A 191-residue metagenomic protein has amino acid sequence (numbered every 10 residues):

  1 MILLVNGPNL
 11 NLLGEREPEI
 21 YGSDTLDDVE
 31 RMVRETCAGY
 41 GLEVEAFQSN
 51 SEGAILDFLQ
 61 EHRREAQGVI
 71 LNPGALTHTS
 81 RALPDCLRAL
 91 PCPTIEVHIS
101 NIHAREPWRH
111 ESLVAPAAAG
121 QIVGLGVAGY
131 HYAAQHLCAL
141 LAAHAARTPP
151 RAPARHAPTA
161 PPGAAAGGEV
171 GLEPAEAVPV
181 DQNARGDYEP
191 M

Functional and structural regions predicted by a protein language model:
M1-I2: Extreme N-terminal starter segment of soluble prokaryotic enzymes
L13-D27: Glycine- and acidic-residue-enriched helix-capping/strand-helix junction motifs
E43-G53: Short beta->alpha junction loops
A54-F58, T79: Short acidic active-site motifs
H62-V69: Short acidic/histidine-rich motifs immediately flanking catalytic phosphotransfer sites in two-component signaling
L76, R81-H136: Flexible, gly/pro- and Lys/Arg-enriched active-site loops
V123-P161, G171-L172, E176-M191: A charged, well-structured terminal subsegment
